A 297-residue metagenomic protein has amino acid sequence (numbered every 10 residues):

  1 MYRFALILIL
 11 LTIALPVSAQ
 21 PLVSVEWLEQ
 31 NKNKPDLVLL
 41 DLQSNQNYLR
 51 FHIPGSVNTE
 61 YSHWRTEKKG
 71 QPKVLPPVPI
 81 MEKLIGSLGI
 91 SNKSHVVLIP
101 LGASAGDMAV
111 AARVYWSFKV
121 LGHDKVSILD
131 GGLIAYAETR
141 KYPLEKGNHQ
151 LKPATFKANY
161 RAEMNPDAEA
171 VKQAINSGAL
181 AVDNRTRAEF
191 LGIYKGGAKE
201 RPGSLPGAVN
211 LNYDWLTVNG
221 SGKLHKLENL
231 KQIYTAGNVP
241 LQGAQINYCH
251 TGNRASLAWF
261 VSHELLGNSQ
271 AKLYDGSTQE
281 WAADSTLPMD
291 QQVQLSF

Functional and structural regions predicted by a protein language model:
F4-I13: Sec-dependent N-terminal signal peptides
T12-R50, L133-R201, M289-F297: Flexible, polar/low-complexity N-terminal or interdomain linker segments that lie immediately upstream of folded
L39-E82: N-terminal, post-signal-peptide region of Sec/Tat-exported proteins
T66-S94, Y213-A244: Helix-loop module immediately N-terminal to the HCX5R catalytic loop in PTP-like cysteine phosphatase domains
P79-E169, Y194, G203, R254 (+2 more regions): Thiolate-centered catalytic microenvironments shared by cysteine-dependent enzyme domains
Q232-I233, G237-Q294: C-terminal soluble interaction/assembly domains
